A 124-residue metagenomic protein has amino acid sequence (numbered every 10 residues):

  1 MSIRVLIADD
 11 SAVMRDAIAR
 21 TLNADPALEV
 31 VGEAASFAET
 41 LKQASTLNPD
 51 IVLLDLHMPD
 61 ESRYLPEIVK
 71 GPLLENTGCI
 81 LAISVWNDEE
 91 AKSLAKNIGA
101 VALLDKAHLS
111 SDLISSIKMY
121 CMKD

Functional and structural regions predicted by a protein language model:
S2-M14, I18, L22: Conserved acidic segment of CheY-like receiver
D25, L113-D124: Receiver (REC) domain switch/output surface
E33-I51: Acidic, metal-coordinating helix/loop segments flanking the phosphotransfer/catalytic sites of two-component signaling
D55-H57: Active-site residues of response regulator receiver
S62-N76: Short amphipathic alpha-helix used as the core "switch/output" element in two-component signaling
R63, W86-L104, S115: Alpha4 helix (beta4-alpha4-beta5 surface) of REC/receiver domains from two-component response regulators
A82-I83: Hydrophobic/aromatic residues positioned on beta-strands within the core alpha/beta folds
L109: Receiver (REC) domain switch/active-site region of two-component response regulators
